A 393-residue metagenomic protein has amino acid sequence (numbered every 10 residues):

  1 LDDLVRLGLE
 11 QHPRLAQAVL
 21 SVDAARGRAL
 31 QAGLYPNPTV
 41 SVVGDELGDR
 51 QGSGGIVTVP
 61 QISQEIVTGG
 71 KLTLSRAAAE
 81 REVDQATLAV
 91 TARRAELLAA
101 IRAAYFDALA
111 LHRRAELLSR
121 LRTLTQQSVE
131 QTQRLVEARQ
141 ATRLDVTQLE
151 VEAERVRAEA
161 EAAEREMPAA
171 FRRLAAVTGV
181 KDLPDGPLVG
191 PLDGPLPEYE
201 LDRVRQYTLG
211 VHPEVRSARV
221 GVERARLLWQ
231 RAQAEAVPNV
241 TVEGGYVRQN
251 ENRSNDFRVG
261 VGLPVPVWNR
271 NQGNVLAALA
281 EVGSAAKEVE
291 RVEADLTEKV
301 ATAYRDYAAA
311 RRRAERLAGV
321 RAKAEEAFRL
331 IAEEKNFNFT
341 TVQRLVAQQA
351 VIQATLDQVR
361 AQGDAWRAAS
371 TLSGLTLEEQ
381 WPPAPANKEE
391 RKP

Functional and structural regions predicted by a protein language model:
D2-L9, A141, D145-V146, E150-R155 (+3 more regions): Amphipathic alpha-helical coiled-coil scaffold segments and their short linker/junction regions
R6-A16, D23-N37, P60-A78, L88-A95 (+7 more regions): A glycine-/polar-enriched beta->alpha junction
S41-S75, P187-L201, T241-A277, P383-P393: Small/polar, glycine/serine/threonine/aspartate-rich low-complexity segments that form flexible
V57, A103, Q148, N239 (+2 more regions): Transmembrane beta-barrel architecture of outer-membrane proteins
A77-E80, R143-V151, T341-A350: Short, charged, amphipathic alpha-helical segments
A89, R173-K181, R224, R231 (+2 more regions): Long amphipathic alpha-helical coiled-coil segments
V90-L209, A303-A310, K323, L330-E333 (+2 more regions): Periplasmic alpha-helical coiled-coil/stalk elements that build and connect Gram-negative outer-membrane
F337, T355-P393: Acidic, low-complexity, intrinsically disordered peripheral segments
